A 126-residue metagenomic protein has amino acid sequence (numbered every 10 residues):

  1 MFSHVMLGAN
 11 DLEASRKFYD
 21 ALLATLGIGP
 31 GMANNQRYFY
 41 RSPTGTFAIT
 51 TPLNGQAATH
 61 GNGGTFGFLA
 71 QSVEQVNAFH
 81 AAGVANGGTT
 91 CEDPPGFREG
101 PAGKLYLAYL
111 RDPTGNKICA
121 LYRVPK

Functional and structural regions predicted by a protein language model:
M1, T59-N62, A102: Short glycine-enriched loop/turn motifs at secondary-structure junctions
M1-R16, F66, L121-K126: N-terminal beta-strand motif that seeds the catalytic metal site of vicinal oxygen chelate
L7-F47: Core segments of cupin and vicinal oxygen chelate
N10-E13, F68-P113: Vicinal oxygen chelate
M32, E92-D93, V124: A generic structural-conservation signal
R41-H80, V84-A85: Long, continuous compositionally biased terminal/linker segments
T51-N54, F97, Y122-K126: Acetyl-CoA-dependent GNAT
